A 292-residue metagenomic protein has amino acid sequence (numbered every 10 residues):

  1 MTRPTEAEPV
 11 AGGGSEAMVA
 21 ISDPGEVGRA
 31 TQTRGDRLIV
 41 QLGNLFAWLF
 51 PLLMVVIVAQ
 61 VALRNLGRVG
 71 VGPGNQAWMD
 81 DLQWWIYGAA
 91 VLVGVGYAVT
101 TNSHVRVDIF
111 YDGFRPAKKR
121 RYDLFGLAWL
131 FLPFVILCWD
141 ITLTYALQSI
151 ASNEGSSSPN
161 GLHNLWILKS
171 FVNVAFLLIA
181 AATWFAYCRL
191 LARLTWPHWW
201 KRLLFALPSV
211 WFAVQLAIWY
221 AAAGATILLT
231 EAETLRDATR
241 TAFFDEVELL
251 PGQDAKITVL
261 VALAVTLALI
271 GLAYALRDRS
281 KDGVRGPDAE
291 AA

Functional and structural regions predicted by a protein language model:
T2-G113, A117-A292: Alpha-helical transmembrane segments and membrane-interface helix-loop junctions in multi-pass membrane proteins
